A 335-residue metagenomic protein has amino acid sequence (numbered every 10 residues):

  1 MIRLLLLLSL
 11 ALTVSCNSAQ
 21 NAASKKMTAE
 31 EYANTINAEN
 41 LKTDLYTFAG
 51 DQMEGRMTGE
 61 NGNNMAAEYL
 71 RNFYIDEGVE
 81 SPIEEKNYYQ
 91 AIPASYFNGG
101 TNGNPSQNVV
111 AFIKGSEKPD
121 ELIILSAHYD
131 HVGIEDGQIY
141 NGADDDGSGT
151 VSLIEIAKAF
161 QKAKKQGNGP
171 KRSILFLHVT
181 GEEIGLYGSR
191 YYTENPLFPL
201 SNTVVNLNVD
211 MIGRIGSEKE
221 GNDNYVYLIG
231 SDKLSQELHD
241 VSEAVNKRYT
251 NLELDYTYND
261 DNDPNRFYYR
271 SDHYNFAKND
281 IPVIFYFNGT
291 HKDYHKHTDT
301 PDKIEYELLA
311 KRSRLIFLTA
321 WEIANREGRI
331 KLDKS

Functional and structural regions predicted by a protein language model:
M1-K25: Bacterial Sec-dependent N-terminal signal peptides
S24-K26, E30, T35-M65, E77-I83 (+1 more regions): N-terminal capping segment at the start of a domain
T28, F287-S335: His/Asp/Glu-rich mid-to-C-terminal helical/loop segments that flank catalytic regions of hydrolases
D44-A49, Q90-P93, N108-F112, L122-S126 (+5 more regions): Structural recognition of the beta-strand scaffold that forms the well-ordered cores of secreted hydrolase catalytic
Y46-E54, R71-E80, F97, E155-K165 (+4 more regions): Sec-exported extracytoplasmic/periplasmic mature domains
R56-I113: A non-catalytic alpha/beta surface segment that caps or lines the substrate-entry region of metallo-dependent hydrolase
V109-A111, L125-I184, I316: Alpha-helical metal-binding/catalytic segments enriched in His/Glu/Asp
V179-V283, K331: Metal-dependent peptidase/peptidase-like ectodomains
